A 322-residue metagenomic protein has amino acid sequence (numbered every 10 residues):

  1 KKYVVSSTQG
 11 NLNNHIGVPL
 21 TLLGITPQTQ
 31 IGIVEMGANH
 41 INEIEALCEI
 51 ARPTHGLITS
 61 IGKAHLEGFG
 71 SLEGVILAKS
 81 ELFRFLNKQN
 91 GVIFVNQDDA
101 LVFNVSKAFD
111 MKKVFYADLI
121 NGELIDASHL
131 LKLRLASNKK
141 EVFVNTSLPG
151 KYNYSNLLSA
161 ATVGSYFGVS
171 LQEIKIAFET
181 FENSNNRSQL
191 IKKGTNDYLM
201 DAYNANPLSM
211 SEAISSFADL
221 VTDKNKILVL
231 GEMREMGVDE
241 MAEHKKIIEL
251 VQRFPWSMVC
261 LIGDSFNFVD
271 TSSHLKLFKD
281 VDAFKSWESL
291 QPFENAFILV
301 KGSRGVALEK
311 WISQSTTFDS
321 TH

Functional and structural regions predicted by a protein language model:
K1-Q97, L101-F109, K140, G164-S165 (+2 more regions): Phosphate-binding loop of NTP-binding sites
T8-Q9, V34, S147, L199-M200 (+3 more regions): Thr-Gly-centered strand-to-loop micro-motif
I31, H55, S159, F293-G302: Short SAM/SAH-binding signature in class I
A38-I41, G62-A64, D98-A100, N204-A205 (+3 more regions): Short glycine-rich anion-binding loops that position phosphate/pyrophosphate groups of nucleotides and phosphorylated
L57-D197, T222-K224, E249-Q252, W256-M258 (+2 more regions): Acidic, Mg2+-coordinating active-site environments of NTP-dependent enzymes
Y116, L275-W287: Short acidic-hydrophobic, aromatic-tinged amphipathic segments that line or gate anion-handling sites
S184, A202-H274, S303, T321-H322: Active-site beta-alpha connecting loops in nucleotide-dependent enzymes
N185-R187, G305, E309-K310: ATP-dependent carboxylate/acyl-activation modules
